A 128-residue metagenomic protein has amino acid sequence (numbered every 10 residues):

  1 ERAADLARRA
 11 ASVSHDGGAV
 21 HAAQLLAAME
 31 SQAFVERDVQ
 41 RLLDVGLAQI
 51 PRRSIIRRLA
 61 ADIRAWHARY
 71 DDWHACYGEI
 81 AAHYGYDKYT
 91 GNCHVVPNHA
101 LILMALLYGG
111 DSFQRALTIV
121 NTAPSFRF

Functional and structural regions predicted by a protein language model:
E1, R8-V13, A27-P124: Accessory "access/gating" subregions that flank catalytic or transport cores
E1-R2, G18: Non-catalytic, conformational "gating/processing" segments within enzyme and secreted inhibitor domains
A19-H21, L25: Hydrophobic, membrane-interfacing alpha helices
